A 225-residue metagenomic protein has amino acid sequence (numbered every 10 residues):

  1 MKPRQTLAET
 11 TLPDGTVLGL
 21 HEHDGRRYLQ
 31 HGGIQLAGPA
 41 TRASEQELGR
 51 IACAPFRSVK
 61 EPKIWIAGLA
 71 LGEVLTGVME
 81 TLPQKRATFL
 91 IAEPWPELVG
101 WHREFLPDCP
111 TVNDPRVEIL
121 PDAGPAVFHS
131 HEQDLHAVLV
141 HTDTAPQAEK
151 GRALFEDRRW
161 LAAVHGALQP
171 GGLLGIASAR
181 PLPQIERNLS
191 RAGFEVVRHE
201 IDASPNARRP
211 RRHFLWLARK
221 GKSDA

Functional and structural regions predicted by a protein language model:
M1-Q30: N-terminal auxiliary segments of SAM/dcSAM-dependent transferases
K2, R42-A167, I176-N188, A192 (+2 more regions): The AdoMet/dcAdoMet-binding core of the Class I SAM-like
L18-R27, S130-A137, A218: Short, compositionally biased "basic patch" segments
H23-G25, A40-S44: A short, sequence-level motif marking secondary-structure junctions
W216-A225: C-terminal lobe and adjacent flexible extensions of AdoMet/dcAdoMet transferase-like proteins
